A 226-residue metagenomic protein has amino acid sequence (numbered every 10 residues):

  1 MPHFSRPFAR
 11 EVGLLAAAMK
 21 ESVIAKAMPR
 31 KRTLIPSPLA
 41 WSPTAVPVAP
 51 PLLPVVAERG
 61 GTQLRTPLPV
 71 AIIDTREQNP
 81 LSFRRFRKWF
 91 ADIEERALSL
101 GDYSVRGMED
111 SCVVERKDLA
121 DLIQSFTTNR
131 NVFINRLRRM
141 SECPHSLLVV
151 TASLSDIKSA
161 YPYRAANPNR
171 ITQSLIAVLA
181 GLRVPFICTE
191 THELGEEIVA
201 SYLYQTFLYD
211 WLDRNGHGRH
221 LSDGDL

Functional and structural regions predicted by a protein language model:
A9-R10, L15-M19: Residue-level detector of structural "landmarks"
V23-D110, D121-L226: Non-catalytic C-terminal interaction segments of nucleic acid-processing enzymes
C112-D118: Conserved catalytic cores of phosphodiester-cleaving nucleases, focusing on short active-site segments
